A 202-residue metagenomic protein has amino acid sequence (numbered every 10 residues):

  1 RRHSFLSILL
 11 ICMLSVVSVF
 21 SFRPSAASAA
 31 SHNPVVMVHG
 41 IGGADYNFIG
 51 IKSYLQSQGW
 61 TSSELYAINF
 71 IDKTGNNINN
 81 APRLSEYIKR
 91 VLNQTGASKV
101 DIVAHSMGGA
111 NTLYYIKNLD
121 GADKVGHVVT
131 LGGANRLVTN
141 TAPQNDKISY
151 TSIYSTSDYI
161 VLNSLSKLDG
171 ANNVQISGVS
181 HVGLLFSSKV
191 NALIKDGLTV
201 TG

Functional and structural regions predicted by a protein language model:
S7-S21: Bacterial N-terminal signal peptides
S18-A30: Sec-dependent signal peptide cleavage junction
S31-H32, G50, S166: Folded extracytoplasmic luminal domains of secretory or organellar precursors
N33-H39, T61-S63, I68, D72 (+1 more regions): Serine-dependent carboxylesterase/thioesterase catalytic core of lipase-like alpha/beta-hydrolase/SGNH enzymes
A44-I51: The serine-hydrolase catalytic nucleophile loop
I51-W60: A short, Lys/Arg-enriched amphipathic alpha-helix followed by its capping loop at the start of a domain
P143-G202: C-terminal catalytic-base region of ester-bond hydrolases, centering on the histidine of the charge-relay
